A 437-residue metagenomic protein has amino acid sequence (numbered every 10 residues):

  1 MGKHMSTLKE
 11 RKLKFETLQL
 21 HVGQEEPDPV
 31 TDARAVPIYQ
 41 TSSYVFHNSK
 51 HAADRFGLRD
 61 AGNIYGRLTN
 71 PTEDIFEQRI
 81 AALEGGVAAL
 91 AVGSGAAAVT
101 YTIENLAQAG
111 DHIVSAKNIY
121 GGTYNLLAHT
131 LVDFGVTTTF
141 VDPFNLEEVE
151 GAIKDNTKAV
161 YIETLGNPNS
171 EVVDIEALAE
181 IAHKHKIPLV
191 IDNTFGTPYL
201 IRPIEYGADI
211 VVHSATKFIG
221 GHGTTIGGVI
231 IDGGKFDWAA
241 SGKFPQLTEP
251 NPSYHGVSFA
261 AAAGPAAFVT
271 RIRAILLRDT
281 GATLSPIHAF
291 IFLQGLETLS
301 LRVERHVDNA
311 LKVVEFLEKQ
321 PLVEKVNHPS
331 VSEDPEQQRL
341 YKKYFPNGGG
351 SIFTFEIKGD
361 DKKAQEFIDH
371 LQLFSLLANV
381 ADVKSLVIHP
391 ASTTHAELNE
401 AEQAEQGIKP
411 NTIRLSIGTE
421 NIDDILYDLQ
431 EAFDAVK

Functional and structural regions predicted by a protein language model:
M1-D60: N-terminal glycine-rich, Lys/His-bearing helix-loop that initiates the first secondary-structure elements of many
M1-S6, A128-H129, T137, D155 (+4 more regions): PLP-dependent enzyme catalytic core of the Aspartate aminotransferase-like
T7-R11, G23-P27, A89-K319, N327: Conserved PLP-enzyme active-site core in the AAT-like
V22-Q24, Q40-Y44, R67-T69, I357 (+2 more regions): Pocket-edge structural micro-motifs
P27, V45-S49, D237-W238, L299 (+3 more regions): Short, acidic Gly/Pro/Ser/Thr-rich loop/turn segments
N48-A97, G122-H129: Conserved N-terminal alpha-helix of the aminotransferase class I/II PLP-enzyme fold
I231, T354-E356, S416-G418: Short hydrophobic/aromatic beta-strand micro-patches that form the beta-sheet surface supporting nucleotide- or nucleic
T280-T283, I287-A289, Q294, T298 (+4 more regions): Conserved small-domain helix->loop->beta segment predominantly found in fold-type I
